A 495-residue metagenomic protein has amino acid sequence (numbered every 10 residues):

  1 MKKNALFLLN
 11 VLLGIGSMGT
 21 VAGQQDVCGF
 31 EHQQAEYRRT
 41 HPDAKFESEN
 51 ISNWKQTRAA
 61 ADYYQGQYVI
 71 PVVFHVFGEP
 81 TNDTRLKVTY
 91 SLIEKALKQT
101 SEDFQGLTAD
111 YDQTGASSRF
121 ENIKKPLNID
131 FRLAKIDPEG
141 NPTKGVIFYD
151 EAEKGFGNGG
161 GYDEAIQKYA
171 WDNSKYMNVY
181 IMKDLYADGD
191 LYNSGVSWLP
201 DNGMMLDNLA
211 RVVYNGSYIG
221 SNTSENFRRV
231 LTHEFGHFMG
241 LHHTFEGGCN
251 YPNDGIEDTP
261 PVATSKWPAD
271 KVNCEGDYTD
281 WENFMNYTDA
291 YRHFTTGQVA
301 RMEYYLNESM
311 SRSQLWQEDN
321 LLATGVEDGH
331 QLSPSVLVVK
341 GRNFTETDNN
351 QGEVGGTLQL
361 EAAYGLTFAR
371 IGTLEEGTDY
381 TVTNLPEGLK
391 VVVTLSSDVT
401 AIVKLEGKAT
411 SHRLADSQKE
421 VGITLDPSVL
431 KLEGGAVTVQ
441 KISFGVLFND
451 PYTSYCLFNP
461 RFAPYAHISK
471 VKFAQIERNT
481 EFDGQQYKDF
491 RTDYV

Functional and structural regions predicted by a protein language model:
M1-F30: Bacterial Sec-dependent N-terminal signal peptides
G23-Q25, D328-D348, D450-F473: Boundary/junction segments of secreted and surface-exposed precursor proteins
Q24-D172, N320-T324: Propeptide-to-catalytic entry region of secreted or membrane-anchored zinc metalloproteases
N158-T244: Active-site-proximal segment of zinc-dependent metalloprotease catalytic domains
I219-F294: The catalytic-center signature of Zn2+-dependent metalloproteases
V262-L332: Metalloprotease/metallohydrolase-associated module, dominated by Zn2+-dependent proteases
L358-A362, V403-K408, H412-S428: Contiguous beta-strand segments of beta-sheet-rich domains
E375-V392: Proline-anchored loop/turn motifs at beta-strand termini and strand-loop-strand connectors
